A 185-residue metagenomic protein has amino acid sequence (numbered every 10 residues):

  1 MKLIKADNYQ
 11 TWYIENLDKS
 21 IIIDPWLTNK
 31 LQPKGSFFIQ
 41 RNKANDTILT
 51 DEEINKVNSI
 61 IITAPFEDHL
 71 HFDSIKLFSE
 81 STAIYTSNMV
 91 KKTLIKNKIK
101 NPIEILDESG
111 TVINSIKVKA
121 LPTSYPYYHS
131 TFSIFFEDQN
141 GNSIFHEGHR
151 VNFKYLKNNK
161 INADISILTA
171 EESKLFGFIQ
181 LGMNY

Functional and structural regions predicted by a protein language model:
K2-A6, I21-D24, K117-T123, S143-H149 (+1 more regions): Active-site-proximal beta-strand elements of phosphoester/diester hydrolases
N8-Q10, T28-K30, P65-L70, K91-L94 (+4 more regions): Active-site environment of divalent metal-dependent phosphoester hydrolases
Q10-E15, F132-F136: Short beta-strand scaffold segments in enzyme catalytic cores
K19-I61, F72-D73, V151-N162: Pre-active-site segment of Zn-dependent metallo-hydrolases
I23-D24, V57-L70, Y85-N88, I144-R150 (+2 more regions): Active-site neighborhood of phospho(di)ester-bond hydrolases with catalytic His/Asp-centered motifs
F72-S81: Metal-dependent catalytic neighborhoods of phosphoester/phosphodiester hydrolases
T86-G141: Metallo-beta-lactamase
M89-K92, F153-Y185: Cap/insert and terminal regions of metallo-dependent hydrolase folds
